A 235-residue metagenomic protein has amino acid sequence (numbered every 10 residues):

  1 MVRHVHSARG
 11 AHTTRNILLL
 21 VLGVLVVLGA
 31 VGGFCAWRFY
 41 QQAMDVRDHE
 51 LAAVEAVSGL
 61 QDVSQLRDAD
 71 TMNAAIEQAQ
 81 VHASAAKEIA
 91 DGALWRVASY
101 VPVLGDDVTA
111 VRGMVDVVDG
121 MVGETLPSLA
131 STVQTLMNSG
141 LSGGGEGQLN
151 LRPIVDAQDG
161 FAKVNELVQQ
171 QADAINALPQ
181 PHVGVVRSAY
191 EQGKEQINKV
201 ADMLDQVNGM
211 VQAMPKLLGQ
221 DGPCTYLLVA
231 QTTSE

Functional and structural regions predicted by a protein language model:
M1-E235: Residue-level signal for protein termini and structural transition zones
